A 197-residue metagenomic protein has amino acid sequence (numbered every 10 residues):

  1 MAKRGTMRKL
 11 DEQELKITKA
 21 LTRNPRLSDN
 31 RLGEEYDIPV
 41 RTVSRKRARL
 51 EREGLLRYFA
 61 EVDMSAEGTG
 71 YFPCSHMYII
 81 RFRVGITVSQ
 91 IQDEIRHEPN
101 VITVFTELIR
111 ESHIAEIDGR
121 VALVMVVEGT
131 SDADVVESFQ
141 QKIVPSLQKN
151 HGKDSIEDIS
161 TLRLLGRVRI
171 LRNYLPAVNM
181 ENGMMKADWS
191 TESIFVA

Functional and structural regions predicted by a protein language model:
M1-A197: A compositional/biophysical signature of low hydrophobicity enriched in polar/charged and small residues
